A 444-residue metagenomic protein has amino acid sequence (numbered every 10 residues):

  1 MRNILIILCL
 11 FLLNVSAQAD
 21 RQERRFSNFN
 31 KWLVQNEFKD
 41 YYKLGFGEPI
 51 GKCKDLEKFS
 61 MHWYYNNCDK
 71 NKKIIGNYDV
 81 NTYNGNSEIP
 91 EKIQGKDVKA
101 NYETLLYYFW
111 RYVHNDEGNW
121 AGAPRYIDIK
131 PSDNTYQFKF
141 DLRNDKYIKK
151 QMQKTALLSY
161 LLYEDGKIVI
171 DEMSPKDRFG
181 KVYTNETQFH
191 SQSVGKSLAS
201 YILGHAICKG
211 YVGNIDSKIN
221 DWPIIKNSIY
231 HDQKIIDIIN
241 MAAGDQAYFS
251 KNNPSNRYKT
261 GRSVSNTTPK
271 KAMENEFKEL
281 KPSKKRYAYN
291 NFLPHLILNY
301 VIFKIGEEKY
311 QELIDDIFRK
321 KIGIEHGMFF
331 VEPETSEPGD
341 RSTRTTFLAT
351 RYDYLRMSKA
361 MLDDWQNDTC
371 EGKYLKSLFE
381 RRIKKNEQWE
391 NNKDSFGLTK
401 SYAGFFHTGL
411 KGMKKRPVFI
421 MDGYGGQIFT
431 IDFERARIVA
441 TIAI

Functional and structural regions predicted by a protein language model:
M1-A19: Classical Sec-dependent N-terminal signal peptides that target proteins to the secretory pathway
A17-K181, V212, N240: N-terminal leader/targeting segments and the immediately adjacent pre-domain N-terminus
K149-K150, F179-N185, H190-S191, A206-R286: Active-site-proximal loop and beta-strand segments within enzyme catalytic domains
G166, T187-N214, I238, I297-V301 (+2 more regions): Active-site SXXK
M173, N185-E186, S250-T335, R341-T345: Catalytic-site signature segments of enzymes, centered on catalytic residues
C208-Q246, I305-R344, A349, Q366: Active-site helix/loop module of the DD-peptidase/beta-lactamase fold, centered on the serine-lysine SxxK catalytic
L293-Y300, T345-N367, Q427-A443: Active-site-proximal alpha-helical segments within enzyme catalytic domains
I324-H326, V331, R381-I438: Active-site Gly/Thr loop motif
